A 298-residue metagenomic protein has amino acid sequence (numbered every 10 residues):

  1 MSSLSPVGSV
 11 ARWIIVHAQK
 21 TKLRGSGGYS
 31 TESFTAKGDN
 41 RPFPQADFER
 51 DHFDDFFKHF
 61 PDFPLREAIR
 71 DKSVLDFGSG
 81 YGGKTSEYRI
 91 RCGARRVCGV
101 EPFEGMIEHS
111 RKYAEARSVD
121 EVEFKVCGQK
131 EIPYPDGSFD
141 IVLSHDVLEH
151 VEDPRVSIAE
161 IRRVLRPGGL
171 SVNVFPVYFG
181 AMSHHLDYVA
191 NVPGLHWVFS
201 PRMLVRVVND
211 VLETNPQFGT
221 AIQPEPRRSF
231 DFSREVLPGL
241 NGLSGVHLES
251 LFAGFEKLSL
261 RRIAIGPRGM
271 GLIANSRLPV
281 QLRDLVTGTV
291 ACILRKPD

Functional and structural regions predicted by a protein language model:
M1-P135, N241, P267-G271, V286-A291: Conserved N-terminal segment of class I S-adenosyl-L-methionine
S5-W13, Q19-P42, R155-E160, L170-C292: S-adenosyl-L-methionine-dependent methyltransferase catalytic module, highlighting the catalytic core
S86, G105, E152-V156, S183: Short N-terminal helix/helix-N-cap motif within the alpha/beta-hydrolase-1
S86-R89, I158-R162: A structural alpha-helix within SAM-dependent methyltransferase catalytic domains
L143: A conserved beta-strand element that flanks and buttresses the S-adenosyl-L-methionine
D146-H150: Short catalytic micro-motifs in class I SAM-dependent methyltransferases
V151-E152, L165-R166: Helix-to-beta-strand junctions that scaffold the AdoMet/dcAdoMet cofactor pocket in Class I SAM-dependent enzymes
